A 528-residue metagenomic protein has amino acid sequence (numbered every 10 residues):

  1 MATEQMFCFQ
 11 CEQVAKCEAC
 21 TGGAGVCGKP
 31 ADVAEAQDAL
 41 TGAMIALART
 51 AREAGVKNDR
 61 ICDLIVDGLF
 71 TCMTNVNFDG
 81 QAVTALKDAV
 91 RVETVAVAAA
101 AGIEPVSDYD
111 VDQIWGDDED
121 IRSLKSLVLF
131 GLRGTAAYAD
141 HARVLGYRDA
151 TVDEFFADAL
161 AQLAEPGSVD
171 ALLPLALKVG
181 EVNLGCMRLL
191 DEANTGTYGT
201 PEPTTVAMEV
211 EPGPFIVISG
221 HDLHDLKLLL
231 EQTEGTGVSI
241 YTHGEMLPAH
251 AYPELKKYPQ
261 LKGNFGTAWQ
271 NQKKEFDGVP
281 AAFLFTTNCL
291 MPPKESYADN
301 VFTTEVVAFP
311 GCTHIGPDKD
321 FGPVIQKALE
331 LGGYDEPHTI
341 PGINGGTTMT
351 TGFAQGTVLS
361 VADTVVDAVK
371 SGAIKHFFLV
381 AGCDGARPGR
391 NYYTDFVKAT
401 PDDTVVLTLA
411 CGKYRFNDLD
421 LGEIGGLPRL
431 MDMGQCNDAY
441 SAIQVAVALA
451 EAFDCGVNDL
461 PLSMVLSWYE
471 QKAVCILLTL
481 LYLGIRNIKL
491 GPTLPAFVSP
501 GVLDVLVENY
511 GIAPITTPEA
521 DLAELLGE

Functional and structural regions predicted by a protein language model:
A2-V33, Q37-D38, I45, V56 (+2 more regions): Anaerobic metallocofactor- and corrinoid-dependent redox/one-carbon enzyme cores, especially those from methanogenesis
M44-T197: Electropositive, gly/pro-rich neighborhoods at or near active sites that engage anionic ligands
